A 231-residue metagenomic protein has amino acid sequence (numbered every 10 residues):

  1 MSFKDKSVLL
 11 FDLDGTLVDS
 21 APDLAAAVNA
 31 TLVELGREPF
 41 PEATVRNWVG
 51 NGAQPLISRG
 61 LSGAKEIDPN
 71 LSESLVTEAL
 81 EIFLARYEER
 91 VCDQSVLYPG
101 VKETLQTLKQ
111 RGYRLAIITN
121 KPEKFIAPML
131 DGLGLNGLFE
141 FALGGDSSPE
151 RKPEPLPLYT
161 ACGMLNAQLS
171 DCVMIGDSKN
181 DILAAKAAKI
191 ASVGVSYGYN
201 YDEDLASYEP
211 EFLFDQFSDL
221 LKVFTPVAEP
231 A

Functional and structural regions predicted by a protein language model:
M1-S7, V33, A43, A85 (+3 more regions): Asp-based, Mg2+/Mn2+-dependent phosphohydrolase catalytic module
F3-E103, T107, R111: N-terminal helical cap/lid subdomain that shapes the substrate entry/recognition surface in HAD-like hydrolases
